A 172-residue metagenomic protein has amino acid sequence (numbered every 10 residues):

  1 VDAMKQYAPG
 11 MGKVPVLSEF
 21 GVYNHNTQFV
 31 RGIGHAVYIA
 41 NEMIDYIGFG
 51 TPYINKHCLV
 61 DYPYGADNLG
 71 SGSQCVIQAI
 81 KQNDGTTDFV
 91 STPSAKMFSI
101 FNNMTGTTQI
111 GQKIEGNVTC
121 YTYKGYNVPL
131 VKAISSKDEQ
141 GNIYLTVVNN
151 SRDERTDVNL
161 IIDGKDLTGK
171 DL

Functional and structural regions predicted by a protein language model:
V1-A3, V90-I100, V131-V147: Extended, compositionally biased low-complexity polar/Lys-Gly-rich tracts and adjacent boundary/linker regions are
V1-H25: Glycoside hydrolase catalytic-domain groove-lining segments
M4-M11, G48-G50, D166-T168: Secondary-structure transition/capping motifs at alpha-helix termini and the adjoining loop/turn into the next element
G10-V14, F49-I54, Q140-N142: Loop/turn elements at helix/coil->beta-strand transitions in domains of secreted/extracellular proteins
L17, G21-V131: Aromatic/acidic polysaccharide-binding cleft in carbohydrate-active enzymes
K124-G169: Carbohydrate-binding surface patches
